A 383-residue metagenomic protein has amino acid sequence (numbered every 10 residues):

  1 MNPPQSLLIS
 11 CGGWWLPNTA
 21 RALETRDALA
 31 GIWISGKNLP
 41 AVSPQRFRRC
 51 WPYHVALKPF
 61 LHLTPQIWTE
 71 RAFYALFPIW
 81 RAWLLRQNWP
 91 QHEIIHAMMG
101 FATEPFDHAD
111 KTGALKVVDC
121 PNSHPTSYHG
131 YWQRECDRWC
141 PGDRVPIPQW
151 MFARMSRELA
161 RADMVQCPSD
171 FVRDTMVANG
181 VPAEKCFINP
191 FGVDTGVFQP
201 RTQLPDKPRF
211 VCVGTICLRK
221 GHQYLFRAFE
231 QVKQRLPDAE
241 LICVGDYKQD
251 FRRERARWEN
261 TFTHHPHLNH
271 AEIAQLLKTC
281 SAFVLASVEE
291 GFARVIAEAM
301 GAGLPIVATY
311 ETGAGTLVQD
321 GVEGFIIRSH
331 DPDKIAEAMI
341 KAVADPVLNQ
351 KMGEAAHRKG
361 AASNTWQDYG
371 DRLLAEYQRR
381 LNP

Functional and structural regions predicted by a protein language model:
F60-R71, T112, K116-A153: Acceptor-binding helix/loop patch of EC 2.4 sugar-transfer enzymes, predominantly nucleotide-sugar-dependent
L159, H267-L268, Q275-C280: Short alpha-helical donor nucleotide-sugar binding micro-motif in glycosyltransferases
F171, G192: Carbohydrate-associated surface elements
T202-E230, I242: Conserved donor-binding/catalytic core segment of Leloir-type glycosyltransferases
F251-A271: Nucleotide-activated donor-binding/catalytic signature segment of Leloir-type glycosyltransferases, i.e., the conserved
V288: Aromatic "clamp/platform" in nucleotide-sugar-dependent glycosyltransferases that forms part of the donor/acceptor
P305-A308: Short hydrophobic beta-strand element within catalytic cores of glycosyltransferases and related nucleotide-activated
D320-G321, F325-D331, K341-V347: Conserved acidic donor-binding segment of nucleotide-sugar-dependent glycosyltransferases
